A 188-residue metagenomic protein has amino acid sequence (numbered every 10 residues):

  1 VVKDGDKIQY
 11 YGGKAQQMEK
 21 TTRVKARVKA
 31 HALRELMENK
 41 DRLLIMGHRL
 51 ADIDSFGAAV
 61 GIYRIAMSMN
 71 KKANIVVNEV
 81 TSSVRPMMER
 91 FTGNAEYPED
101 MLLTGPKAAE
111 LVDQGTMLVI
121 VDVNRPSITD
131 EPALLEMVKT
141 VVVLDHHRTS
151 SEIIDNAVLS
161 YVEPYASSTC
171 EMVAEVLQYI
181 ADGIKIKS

Functional and structural regions predicted by a protein language model:
D4, G13-S188: Replace "Mg2+/Mn2+-dependent" with "divalent metal-dependent
K7: Conserved switch/coupling elements of ABC/ABC-like ATPase nucleotide-binding domains
Y10: Cofactor-/ligand-binding subdomain signature composed of acidic, glycine-rich, tryptophan-containing flexible loops
